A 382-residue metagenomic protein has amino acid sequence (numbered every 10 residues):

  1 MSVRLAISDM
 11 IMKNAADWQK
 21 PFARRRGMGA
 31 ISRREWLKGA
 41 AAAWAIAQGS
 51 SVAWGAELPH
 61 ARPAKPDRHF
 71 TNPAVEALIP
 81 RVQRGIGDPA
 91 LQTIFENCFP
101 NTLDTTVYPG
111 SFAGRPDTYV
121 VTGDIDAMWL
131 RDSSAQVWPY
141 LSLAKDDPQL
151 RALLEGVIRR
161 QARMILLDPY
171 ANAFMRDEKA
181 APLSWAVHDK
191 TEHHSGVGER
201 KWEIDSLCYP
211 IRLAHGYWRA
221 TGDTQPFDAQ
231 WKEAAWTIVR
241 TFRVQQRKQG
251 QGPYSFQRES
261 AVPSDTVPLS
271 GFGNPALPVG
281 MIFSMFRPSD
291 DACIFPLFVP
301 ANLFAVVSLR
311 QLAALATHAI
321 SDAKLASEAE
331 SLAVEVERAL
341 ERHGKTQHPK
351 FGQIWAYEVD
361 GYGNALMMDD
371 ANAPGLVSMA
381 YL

Functional and structural regions predicted by a protein language model:
M1-S32, A42-Q48: N-terminal secretory signal peptides
V52-W54: Sec/Tat signal peptide C-region and signal peptidase I cleavage site
A56-R131: Low-complexity, Ser/Thr/Pro/Gly-enriched N-terminal "stalk/linker" regions
A74-G87, A135-P148, Y209-T224, L303-D322 (+1 more regions): Well-ordered alpha-helical scaffold segments within catalytic/enzyme domains
L103-P116, A180-D189, P275-R287: Active-site-adjacent bridging/hinge elements
V120-A127, H194-K201, D205, A229 (+2 more regions): Short, solvent-exposed segments of well-ordered alpha helices
D126-L154, I158-S264: Aromatic-rich carbohydrate-recognition surfaces in CAZymes
L130, L166-D177, V239-V306, H318-A319 (+1 more regions): Extended ligand-binding clefts on enzyme/binding-domain cores
